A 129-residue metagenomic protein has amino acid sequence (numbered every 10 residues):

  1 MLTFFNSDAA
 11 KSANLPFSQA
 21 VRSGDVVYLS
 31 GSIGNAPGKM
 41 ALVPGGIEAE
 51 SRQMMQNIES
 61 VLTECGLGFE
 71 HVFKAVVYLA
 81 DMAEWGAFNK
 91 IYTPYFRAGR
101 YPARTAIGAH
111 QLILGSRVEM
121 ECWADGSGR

Functional and structural regions predicted by a protein language model:
M1-Q56, S60-K74, L79-R129: N-terminal presequence-like segments and the immediate start of the first folded domain
